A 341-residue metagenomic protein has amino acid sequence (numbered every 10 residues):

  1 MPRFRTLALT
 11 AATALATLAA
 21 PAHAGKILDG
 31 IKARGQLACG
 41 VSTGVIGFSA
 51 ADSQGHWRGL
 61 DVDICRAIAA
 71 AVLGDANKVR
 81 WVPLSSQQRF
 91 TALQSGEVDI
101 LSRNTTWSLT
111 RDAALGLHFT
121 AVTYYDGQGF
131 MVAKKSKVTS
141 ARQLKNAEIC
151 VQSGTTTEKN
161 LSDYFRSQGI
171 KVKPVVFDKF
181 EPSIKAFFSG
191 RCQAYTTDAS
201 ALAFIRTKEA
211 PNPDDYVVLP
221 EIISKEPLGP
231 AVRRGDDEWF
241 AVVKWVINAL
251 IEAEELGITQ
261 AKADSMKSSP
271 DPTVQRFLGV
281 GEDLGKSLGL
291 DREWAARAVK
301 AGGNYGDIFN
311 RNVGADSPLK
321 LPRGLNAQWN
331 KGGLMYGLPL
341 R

Functional and structural regions predicted by a protein language model:
M1-A11: Bacterial N-terminal signal peptides that target proteins for export
A20-A24: Sec/Tat signal peptide C-region and signal peptidase I cleavage site
I27-S102, L288-R297, A301, Y305 (+2 more regions): Extracytoplasmic small-molecule ligand-binding "clamshell" domains of the periplasmic binding protein/Venus flytrap
L28, D61-A69, Q87-F90, Q94 (+11 more regions): Extracytoplasmic/secreted envelope proteins and their assembly/folding machinery, especially bacterial periplasmic
K32-Q36, A69-N77, Q94-V98, K135 (+5 more regions): Sec-exported extracytoplasmic/periplasmic mature domains
A38-G47, W57-V72, T106, D126-S183 (+1 more regions): Bilobed "Venus flytrap"/periplasmic-binding protein-like clamshell domains and structurally analogous long
D63-R66, A70-V72, K135-V138, R142 (+6 more regions): Extended ligand-binding regions for polar small-molecule ligands
R66, A70, G74, K78-Q143 (+3 more regions): Acidic, polar ligand-binding/catalytic clefts
